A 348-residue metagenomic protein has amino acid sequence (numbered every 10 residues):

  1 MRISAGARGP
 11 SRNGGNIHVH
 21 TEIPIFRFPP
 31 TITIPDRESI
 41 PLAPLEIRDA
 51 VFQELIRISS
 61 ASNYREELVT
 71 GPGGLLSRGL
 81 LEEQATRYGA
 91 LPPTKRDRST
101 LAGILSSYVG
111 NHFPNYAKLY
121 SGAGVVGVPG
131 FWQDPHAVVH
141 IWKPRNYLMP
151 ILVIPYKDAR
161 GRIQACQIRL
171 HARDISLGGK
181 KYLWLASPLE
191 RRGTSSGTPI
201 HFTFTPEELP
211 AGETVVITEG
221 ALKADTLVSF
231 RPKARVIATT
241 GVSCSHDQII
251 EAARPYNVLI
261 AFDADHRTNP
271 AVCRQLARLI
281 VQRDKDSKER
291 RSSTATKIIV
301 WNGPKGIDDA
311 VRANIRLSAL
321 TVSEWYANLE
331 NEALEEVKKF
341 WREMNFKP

Functional and structural regions predicted by a protein language model:
M1: Cysteine-rich micro-motifs
S4, I23, P44, A61 (+5 more regions): General helical secondary-structure elements
G6-R160, P206-P210, N331-P348: TOPRIM metal-binding catalytic domain and adjacent DNA-binding surface shared by DnaG-type primases
G6-R8, T86, L91, G103 (+7 more regions): Intrinsic disorder/low-complexity segments
R8, R12-N13, F28-P29, P35-D36 (+2 more regions): Phosphate-handling DNA/RNA-contact segment within nucleic-acid enzymes
A50-S60, Y64, Y88, Y182 (+4 more regions): Generic hydrophobic, helix-prone segments enriched in Leu/Val/Ile
E66-R78, R87-A102, W132-P144, R173-K181 (+6 more regions): Intrinsically disordered, low-complexity coil segments
A159, Q164, S176, P188 (+2 more regions): TOPRIM fold recognition
